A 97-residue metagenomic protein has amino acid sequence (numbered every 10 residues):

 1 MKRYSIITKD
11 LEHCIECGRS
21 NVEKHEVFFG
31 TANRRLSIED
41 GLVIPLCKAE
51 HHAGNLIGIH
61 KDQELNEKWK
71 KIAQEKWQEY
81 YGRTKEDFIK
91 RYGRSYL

Functional and structural regions predicted by a protein language model:
M1-H13, R35-E39: Short, charged surface segments at domain edges that flank catalytic/cofactor-binding sites
C14-C17, C47: Short cysteine-rich clusters marking metal-coordination/redox-active sites
R19-E23, H52-N55: Short functional micro-motifs and their immediate structural scaffolds
E23, L42-L46, A73: Amphipathic alpha-helical interface surfaces
E26: Flexible ATP-lid and adjacent glycine-rich G1/G2 motifs of the Bergerat
F29-V43: Short linker/helix segments within small regulatory modules
V43-E67: Short Cys/His-centered divalent metal-binding micro-motifs
K70-L97: Short flanking/linker segments adjacent to small metal-binding domains or redox-active Cys/His motifs
